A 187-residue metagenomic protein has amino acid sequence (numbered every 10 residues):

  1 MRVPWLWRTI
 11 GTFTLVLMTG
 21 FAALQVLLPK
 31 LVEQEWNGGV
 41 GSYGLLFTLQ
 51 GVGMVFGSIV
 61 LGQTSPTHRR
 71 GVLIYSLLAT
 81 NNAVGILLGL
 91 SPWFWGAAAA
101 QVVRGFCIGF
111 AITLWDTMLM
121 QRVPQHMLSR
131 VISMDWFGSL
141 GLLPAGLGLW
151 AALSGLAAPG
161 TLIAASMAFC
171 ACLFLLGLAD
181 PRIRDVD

Functional and structural regions predicted by a protein language model:
M1, W7, L27-D187: C-terminal transmembrane bundle of multi-pass solute transporters/carriers
R2-F21, V102: Pair of pore-lining "gating" transmembrane helices in MFS-fold secondary transporters
A22-V26: Short, electropositive alpha-helical surface patch
